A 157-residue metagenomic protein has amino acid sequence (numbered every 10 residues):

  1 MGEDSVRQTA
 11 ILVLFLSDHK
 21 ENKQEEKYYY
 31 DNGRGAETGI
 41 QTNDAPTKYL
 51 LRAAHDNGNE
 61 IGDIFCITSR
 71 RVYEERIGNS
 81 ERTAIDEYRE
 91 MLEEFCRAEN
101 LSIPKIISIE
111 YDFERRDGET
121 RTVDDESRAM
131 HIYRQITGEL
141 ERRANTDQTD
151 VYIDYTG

Functional and structural regions predicted by a protein language model:
M1-V151: Long, low-complexity, Lys/Arg-enriched
V151-G157: Short, intrinsically disordered, charge-balanced linker/junction segments flanking boundaries in proteins
